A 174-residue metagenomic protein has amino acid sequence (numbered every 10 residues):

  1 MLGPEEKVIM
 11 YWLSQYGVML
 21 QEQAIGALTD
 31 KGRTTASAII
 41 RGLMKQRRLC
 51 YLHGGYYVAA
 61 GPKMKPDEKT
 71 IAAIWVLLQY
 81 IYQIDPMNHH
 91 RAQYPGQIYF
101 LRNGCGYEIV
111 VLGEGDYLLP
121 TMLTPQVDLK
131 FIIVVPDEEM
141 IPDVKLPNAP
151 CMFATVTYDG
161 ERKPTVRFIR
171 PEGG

Functional and structural regions predicted by a protein language model:
M1-M10, D67: Short alpha-helical segments that sit at the start of domains
G3-E6, G26, R47: N-terminal cysteine/histidine-rich coordination modules
W12, E22, R48-M122: Nucleic-acid-binding surface
G17-L28: Short acidic, hydrophobic short linear motifs in intrinsically disordered regions
D30-K45: Short amphipathic alpha-helical interaction segments
E108-P164: Catalytic cores of nucleic-acid endonucleases
T165-G173: Charge-dense, extended regions
